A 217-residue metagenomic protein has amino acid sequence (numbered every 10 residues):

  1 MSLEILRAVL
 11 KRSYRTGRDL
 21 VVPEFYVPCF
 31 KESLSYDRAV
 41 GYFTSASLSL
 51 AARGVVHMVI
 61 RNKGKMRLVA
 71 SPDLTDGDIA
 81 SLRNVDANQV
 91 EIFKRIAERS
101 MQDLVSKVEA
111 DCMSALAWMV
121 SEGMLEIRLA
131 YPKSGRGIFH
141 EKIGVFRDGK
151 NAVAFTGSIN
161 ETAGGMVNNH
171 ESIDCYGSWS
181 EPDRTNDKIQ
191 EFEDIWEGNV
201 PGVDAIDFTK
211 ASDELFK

Functional and structural regions predicted by a protein language model:
M1-K217: PLD/PLD-like phosphodiesterase catalytic module centered on the HKD motif
